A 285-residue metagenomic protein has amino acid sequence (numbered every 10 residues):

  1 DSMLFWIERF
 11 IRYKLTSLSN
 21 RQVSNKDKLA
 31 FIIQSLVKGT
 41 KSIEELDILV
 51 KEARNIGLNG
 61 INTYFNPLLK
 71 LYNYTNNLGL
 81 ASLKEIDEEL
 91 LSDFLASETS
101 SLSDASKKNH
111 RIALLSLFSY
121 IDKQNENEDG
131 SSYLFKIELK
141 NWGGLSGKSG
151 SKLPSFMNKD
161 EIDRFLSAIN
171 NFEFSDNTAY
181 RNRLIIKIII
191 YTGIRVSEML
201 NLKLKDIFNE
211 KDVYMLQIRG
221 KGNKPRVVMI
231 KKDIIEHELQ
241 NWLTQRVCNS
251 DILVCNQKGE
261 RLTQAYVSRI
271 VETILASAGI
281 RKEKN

Functional and structural regions predicted by a protein language model:
D1, F10-S17, F31-S35, T40-K152 (+2 more regions): N-terminal core-binding DNA-recognition domain of tyrosine recombinases/integrases
T63, P67, E161, Y180-L184 (+1 more regions): N-terminal positioning helix adjacent to the helix-turn-helix/winged-helix DNA-binding module
Q124-N125, E210-K211, R219-K258, S277-A278: Basic, alpha-helical nucleic-acid-contacting "clamp/cap" segments
S146-L166, G222-D233, V247-S250, Q264: DNA breakage-rejoining catalytic core of tyrosine-based enzymes
R164-T192, V196: Basic, Lys/Arg- and aromatic-enriched nucleic-acid-binding interface segment
F174-S175, R269-N285: Short, basic (Lys/Arg/His-rich) helix/loop patches that form interaction surfaces in the mid-to-C-terminal regions
Y180-R181, Q264, R281-N285: Short basic/aromatic active-site micro-motif
I189-D212: Short, charged phosphate-coordinating catalytic segments
